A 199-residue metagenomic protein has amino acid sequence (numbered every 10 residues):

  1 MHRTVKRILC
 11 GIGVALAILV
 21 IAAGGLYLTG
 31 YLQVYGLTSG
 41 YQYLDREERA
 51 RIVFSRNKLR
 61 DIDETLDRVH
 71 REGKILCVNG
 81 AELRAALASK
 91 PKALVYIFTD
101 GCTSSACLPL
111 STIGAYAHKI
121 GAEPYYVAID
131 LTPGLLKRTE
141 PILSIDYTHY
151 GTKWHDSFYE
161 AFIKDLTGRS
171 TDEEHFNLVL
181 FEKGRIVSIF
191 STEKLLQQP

Functional and structural regions predicted by a protein language model:
M1-E72: N-terminal targeting signals for export/organelle localization
G73-A85: A short, well-structured juxtamembrane/interface segment
L83-I113: Short active-site neighborhood of thiol/selenol oxidoreductases, capturing the structured segment around
K90-L94, I120-E123, E182-K183: Loop/turn elements at helix/coil->beta-strand transitions in domains of secreted/extracellular proteins
T99-S105, L131-P133, I186-V187, K194-L195: Short acidic, S/G/P-rich loop/turn micro-motifs used as interaction or catalytic elements
S105-I145: Structural microenvironment flanking redox-active thiols in thiol-disulfide oxidoreductases
T132-E174: Thioredoxin-like thiol-disulfide oxidoreductase module
E173-S191: A short, hydrophobic beta-strand/beta-hairpin element that forms part of a small beta-sheet core
